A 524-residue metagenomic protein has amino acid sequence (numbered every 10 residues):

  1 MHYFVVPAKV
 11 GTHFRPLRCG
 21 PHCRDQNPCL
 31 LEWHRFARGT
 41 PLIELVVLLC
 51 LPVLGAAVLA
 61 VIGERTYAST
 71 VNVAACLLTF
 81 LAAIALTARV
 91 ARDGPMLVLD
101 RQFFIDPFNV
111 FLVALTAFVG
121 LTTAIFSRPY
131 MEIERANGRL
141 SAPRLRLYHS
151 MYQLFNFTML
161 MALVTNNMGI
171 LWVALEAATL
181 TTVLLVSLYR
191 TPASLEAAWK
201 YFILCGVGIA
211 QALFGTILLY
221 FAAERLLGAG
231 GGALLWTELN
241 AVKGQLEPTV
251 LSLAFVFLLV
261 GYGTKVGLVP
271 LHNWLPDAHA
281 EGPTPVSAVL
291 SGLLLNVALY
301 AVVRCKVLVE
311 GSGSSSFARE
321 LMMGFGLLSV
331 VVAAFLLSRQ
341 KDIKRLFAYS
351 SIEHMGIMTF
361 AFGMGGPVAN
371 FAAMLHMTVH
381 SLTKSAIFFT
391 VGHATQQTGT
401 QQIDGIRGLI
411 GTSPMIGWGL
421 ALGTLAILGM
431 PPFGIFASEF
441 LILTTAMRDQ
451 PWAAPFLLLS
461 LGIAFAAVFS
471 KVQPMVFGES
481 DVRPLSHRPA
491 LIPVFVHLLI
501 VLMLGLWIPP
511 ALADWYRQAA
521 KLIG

Functional and structural regions predicted by a protein language model:
M1-T40: Intrinsic disorder/low-complexity segments
G39-V47, L54-S150, T237, R517-L522: Transmembrane helix-loop-helix hairpins at membrane boundaries of multipass inner-membrane proteins
L48-P52, W172-T179, A373-M377, S438: Hydrophobic core segments of alpha-helical transmembrane domains in multi-pass membrane proteins
R65-C76, E196-G208, S413-G417, R488-V496: Alpha-helical transmembrane segments and their helix-start/interface "positive-inside/aromatic belt" motifs in integral
L81-V90, L213-F221, M430, L504 (+1 more regions): C-terminal TM-helix exit segments that contain a strictly Trp-centered aromatic cap at the helix terminus
R92, A229-G232, G282-T284, S413-I416 (+1 more regions): Cytoplasmic/organellar membrane-interface segments at the starts of transmembrane helices in multi-pass inner-membrane
L97-L112, L121, M168-L171, L175 (+3 more regions): Membrane-interface helix-loop-helix modules in multi-pass inner-membrane proteins
T122-E132, F157-G169, V183-P474: Hydrophobic transmembrane alpha-helices and their helix-loop junctions in integral membrane proteins
